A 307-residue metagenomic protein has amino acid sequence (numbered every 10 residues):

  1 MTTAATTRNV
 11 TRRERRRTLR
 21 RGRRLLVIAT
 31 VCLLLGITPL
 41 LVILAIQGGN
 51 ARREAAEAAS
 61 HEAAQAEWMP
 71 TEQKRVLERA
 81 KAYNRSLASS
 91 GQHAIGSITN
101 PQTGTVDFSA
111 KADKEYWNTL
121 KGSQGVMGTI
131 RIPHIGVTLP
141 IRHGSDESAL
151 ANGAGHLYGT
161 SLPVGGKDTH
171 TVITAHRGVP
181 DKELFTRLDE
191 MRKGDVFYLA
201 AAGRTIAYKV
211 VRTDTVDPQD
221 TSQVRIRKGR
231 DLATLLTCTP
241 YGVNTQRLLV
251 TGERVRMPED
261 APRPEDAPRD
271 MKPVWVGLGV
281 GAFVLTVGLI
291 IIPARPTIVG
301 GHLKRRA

Functional and structural regions predicted by a protein language model:
M1-R21, H302-A307: N-terminal Lys/Arg-rich, disordered targeting/topogenic segments
M1-T7, R21-L41, L278-P293: Secretory targeting and sorting signals
R12-T205, K209-V274: Solvent-exposed, non-transmembrane regions of membrane-associated and secreted proteins
P264-A307: C-terminal single-pass membrane-anchor helix
